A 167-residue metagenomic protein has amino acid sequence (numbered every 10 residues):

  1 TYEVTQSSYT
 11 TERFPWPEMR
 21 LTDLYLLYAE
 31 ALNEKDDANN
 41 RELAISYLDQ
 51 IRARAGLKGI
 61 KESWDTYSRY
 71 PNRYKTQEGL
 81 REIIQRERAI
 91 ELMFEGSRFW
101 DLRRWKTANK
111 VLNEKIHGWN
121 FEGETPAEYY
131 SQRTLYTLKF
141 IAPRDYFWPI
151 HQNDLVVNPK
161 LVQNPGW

Functional and structural regions predicted by a protein language model:
T1-W167: Acidic/polar-rich alpha-helix caps and helix-coil junctions
